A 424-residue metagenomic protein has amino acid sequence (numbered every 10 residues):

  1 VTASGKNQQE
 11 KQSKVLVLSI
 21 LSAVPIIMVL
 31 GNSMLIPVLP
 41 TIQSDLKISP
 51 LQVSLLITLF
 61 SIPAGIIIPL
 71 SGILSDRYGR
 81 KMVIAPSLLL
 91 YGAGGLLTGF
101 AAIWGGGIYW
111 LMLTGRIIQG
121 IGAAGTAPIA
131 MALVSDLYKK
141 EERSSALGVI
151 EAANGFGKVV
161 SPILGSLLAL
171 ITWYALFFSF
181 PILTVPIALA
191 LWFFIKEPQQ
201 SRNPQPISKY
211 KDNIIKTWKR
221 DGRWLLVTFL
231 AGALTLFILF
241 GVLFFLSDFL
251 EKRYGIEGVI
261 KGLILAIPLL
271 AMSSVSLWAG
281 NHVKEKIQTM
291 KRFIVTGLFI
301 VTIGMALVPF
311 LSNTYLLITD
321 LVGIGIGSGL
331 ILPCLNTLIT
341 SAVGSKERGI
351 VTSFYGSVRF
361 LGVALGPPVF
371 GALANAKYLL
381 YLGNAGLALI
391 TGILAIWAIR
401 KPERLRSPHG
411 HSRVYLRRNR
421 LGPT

Functional and structural regions predicted by a protein language model:
A3-K11, K196-V227: Juxtamembrane intracellular "pre-TM" segments in multi-pass secondary transporters
I66-G106: Conserved MFS/SLC helix-loop-helix module at the cytosolic interface between two early adjacent transmembrane helices
I68-R80, V275-Q288: Helix-to-loop junctions at the C-terminal end of transmembrane segments in multipass secondary transporters
Y109, G115-F156: Cytoplasmic helix-loop-helix junction between adjacent transmembrane helices in 12-TM secondary transporters
V149-F193: Helix-loop-helix hairpin linking two adjacent transmembrane segments in secondary transporters
P181-S201, L394-I399: C-terminal membrane-cytosol helix-exit motif in multi-pass small-molecule transporters
W224-L265: Extracytoplasmic gate region of multi-pass secondary transporters
T289-L335: C-terminal transmembrane helical hairpin of 12-TM major facilitator-type secondary transporters
